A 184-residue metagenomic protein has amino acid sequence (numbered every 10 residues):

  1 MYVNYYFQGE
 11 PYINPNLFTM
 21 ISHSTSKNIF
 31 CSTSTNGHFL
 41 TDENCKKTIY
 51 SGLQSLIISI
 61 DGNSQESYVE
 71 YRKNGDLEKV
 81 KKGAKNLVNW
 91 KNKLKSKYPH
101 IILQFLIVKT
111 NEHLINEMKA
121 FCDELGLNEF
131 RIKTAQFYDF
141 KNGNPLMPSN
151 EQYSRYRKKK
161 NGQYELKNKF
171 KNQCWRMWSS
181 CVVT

Functional and structural regions predicted by a protein language model:
M1-S32, H38-S51: Conserved Radical SAM active-site core
N4, K27-F30, K47-T184: Radical SAM enzyme [4Fe-4S]-AdoMet core and its adjacent flexible, acidic and glycine-rich loops/tails across
P11-Y12, N36-L40, G62, I107-N111: Short beta->alpha connector loops
